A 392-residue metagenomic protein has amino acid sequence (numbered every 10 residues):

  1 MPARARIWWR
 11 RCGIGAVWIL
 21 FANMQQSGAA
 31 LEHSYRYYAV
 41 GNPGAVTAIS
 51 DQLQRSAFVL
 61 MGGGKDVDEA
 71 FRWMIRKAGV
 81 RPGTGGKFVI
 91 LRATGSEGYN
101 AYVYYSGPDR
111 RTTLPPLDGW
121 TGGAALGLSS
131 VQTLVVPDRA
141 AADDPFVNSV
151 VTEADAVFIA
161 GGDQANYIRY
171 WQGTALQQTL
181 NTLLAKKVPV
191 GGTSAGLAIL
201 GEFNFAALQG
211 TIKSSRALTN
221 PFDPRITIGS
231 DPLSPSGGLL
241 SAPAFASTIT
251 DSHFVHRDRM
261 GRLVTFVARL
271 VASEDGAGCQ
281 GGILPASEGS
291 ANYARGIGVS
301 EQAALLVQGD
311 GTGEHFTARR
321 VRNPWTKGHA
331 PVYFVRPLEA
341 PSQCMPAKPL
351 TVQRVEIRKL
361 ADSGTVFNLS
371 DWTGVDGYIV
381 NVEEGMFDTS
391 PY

Functional and structural regions predicted by a protein language model:
M1-G13: Bacterial N-terminal signal peptides that target proteins for export
G13-N23: Bacterial N-terminal signal peptides
Q25-A29: Sec/Tat signal peptide C-region and signal peptidase I cleavage site
L31-T84, G95, Y99-N100, R111 (+2 more regions): C-terminal and late-domain segments of enzyme folds
V67-A70, S96-Y104, A141-D144, A165-L176 (+2 more regions): Extracytoplasmic/secreted cell-surface and envelope-processing proteins
E69-A78, T84-S149: ATP/NTP phosphate-donor binding region
A141-V188: Flexible gly/pro-rich beta->alpha loop and the following alpha-helix that scaffold active-site loops
A160-G161, L184-N204: Catalytic nucleophile loop
